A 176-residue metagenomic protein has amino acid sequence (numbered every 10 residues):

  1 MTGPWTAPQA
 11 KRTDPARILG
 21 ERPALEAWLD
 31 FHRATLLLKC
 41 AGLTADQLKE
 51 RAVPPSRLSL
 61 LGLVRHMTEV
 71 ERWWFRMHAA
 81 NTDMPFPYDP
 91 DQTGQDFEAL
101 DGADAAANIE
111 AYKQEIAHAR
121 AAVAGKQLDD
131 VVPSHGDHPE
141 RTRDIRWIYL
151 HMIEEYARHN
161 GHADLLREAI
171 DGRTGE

Functional and structural regions predicted by a protein language model:
M1-P8, R12-D14, R22-G94, S134-E176: Short, contiguous alpha-helical
I18: Short, aromatic/basic-rich helix-turn unit that serves as a nucleic-acid recognition element
G94-P133, R146-M152: Acidic/histidine-rich alpha-helical segments that form the ligand environment of transition-metal centers
